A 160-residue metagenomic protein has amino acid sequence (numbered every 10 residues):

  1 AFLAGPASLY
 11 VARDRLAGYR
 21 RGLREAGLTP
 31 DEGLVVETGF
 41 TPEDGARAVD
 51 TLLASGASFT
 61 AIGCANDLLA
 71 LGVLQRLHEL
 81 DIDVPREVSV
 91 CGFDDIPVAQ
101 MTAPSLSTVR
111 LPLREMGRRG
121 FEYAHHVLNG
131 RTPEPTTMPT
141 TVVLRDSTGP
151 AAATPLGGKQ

Functional and structural regions predicted by a protein language model:
A1-Q160: Bacterial carbohydrate/catabolite-sensing allosteric modules
